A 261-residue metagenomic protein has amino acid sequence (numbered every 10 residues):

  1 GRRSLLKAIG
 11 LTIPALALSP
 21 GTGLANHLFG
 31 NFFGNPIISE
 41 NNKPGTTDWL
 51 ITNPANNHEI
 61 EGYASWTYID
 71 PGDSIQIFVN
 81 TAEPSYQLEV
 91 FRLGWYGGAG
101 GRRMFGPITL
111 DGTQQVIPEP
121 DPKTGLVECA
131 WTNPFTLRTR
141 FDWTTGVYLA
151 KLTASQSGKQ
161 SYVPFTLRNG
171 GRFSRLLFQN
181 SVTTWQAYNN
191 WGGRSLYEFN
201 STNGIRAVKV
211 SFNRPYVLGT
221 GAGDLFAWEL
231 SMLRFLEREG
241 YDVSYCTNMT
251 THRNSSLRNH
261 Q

Functional and structural regions predicted by a protein language model:
G1, P20-L50: C-terminal segment of N-terminal export signals and the immediately downstream linker at the start of the mature
G1-I13: N-terminal secretory signal peptides and thylakoid transit peptides that target proteins across membranes
E40, N56-H58, L93-F135: Extracellular/oxidizing-compartment recognition motifs
A64-Y68: Short beta-strand segments of immunoglobulin-like
P71, Q76, P118-A154: Ligand-binding face of N-terminal immunoglobulin V-set domains in extracellular IgSF glycoproteins
Q76-A82: Short edge beta-strand/loop segments characteristic of extracellular beta-sandwich folds
P84-Y86, V90-G94, G101-T109, S157-N259: Aromatic-Pro/Gly-enriched surface loop or interdomain linker that acts as a lid/target-recognition segment
